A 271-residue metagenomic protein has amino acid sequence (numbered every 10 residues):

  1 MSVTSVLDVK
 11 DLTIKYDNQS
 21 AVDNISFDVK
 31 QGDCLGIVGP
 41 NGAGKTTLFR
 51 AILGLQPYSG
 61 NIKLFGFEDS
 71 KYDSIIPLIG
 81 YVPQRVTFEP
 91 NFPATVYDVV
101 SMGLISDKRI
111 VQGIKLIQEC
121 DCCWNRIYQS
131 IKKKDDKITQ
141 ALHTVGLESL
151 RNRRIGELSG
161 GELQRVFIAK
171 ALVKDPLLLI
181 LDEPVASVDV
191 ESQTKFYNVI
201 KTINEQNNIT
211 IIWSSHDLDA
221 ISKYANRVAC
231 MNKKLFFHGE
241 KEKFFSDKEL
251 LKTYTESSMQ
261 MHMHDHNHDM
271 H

Functional and structural regions predicted by a protein language model:
G60-I75: Conserved ABC transporter NBD signature motif
K115-L150: Conserved ABC ATPase "signature" region
R154-L158, E162: Conserved ABC ATPase signature
L179-E183: Catalytic Walker B motif of ABC-type/P-loop ATPase nucleotide-binding domains
S215-H216: H-loop/switch region of ABC-family ATPase nucleotide-binding domains
V228-E240: H-loop (His-switch) and adjacent beta-strand-loop-beta switch element of ABC-type ATPase nucleotide-binding domains
E242-H271: ABC ATPase nucleotide-binding domains
